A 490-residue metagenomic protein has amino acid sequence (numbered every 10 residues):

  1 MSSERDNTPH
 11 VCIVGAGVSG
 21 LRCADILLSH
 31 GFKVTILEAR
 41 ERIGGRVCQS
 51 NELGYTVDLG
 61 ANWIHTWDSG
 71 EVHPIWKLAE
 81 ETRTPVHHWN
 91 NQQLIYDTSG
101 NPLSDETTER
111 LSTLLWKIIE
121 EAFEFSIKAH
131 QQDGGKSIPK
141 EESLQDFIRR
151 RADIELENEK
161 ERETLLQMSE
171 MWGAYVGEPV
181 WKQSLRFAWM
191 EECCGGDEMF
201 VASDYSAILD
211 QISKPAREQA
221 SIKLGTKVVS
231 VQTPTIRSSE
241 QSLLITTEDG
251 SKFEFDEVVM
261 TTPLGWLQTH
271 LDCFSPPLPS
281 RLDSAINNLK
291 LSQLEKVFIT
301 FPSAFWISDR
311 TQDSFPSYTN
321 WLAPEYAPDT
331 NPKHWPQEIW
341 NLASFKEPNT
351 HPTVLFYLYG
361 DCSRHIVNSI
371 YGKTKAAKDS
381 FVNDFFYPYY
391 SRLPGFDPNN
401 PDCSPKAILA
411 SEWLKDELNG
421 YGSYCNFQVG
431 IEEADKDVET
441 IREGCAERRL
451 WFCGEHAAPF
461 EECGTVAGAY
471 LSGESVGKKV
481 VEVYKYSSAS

Functional and structural regions predicted by a protein language model:
M1-S490: FAD-dinucleotide binding site
